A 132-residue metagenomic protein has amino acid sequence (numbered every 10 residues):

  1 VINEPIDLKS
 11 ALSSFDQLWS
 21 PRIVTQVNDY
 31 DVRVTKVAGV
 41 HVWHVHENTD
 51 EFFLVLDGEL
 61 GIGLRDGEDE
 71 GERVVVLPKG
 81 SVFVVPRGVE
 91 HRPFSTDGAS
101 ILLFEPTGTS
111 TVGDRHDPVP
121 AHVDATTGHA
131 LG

Functional and structural regions predicted by a protein language model:
N3-L12, T25, T96-G132: Double-stranded beta-helix
L8-W43, T49: A short glycine-rich, His/Asp/Glu-containing loop-to-beta-strand
N28, L56-D57, P78-K79, D97: A cytosolic small-molecule/anion-sensing beta-strand core signal
Y30-D31, L60, G71-R73, V89: Short acidic/polar mixed-charge low-complexity motifs
K36-V37, H46-E68, F104: Short, conserved beta-strand element in jelly-roll/cupin
V42, G61, S81-R92, A99-I101 (+1 more regions): Histidine-centered metal-chelating micro-motifs
W43-V45, D50-V55, V74-V75, R92-P93: His/acidic/aromatic-lined binding-pocket segments of jelly-roll/cupin-type domains and related regulatory beta-sandwich
D66-G88: Short acidic-glycine-tyrosine-enriched beta hairpin
